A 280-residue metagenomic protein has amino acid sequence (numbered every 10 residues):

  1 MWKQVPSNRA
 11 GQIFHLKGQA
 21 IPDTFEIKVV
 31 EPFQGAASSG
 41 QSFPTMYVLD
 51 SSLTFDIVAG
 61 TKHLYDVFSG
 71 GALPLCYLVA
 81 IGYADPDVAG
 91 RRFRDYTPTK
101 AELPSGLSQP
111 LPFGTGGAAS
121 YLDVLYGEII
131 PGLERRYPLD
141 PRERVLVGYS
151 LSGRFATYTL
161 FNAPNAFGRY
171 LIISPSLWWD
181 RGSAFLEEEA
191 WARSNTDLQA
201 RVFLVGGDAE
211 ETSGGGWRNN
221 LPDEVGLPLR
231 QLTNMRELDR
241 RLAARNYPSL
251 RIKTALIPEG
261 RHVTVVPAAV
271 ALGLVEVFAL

Functional and structural regions predicted by a protein language model:
M1-L280: Non-catalytic cap/lid and distal C-terminal segments of serine-dependent acyl enzymes
